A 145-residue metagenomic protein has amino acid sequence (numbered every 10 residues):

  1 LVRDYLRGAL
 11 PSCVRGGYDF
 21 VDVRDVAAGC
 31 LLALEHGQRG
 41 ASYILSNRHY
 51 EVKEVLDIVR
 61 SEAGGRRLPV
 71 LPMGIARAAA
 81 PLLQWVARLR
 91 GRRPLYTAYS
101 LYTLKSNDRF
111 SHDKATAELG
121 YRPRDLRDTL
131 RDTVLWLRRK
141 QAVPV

Functional and structural regions predicted by a protein language model:
L1-D19: NAD(P)-dependent short-chain dehydrogenase/reductase
D4, H36, T116: Short glycine- and Lys/Arg-enriched binding-loop motifs that mark or flank ligand-binding interfaces
V14-A27, H36, S42, R48-H49 (+4 more regions): Conserved loop-to-helix N-cap of the C-terminal "lid" that shapes the substrate pocket in Rossmann-like
D25, E54, K114: Ca2+-coordinating acidic residues in Ca2+-binding motifs
G29-L95, L130-V145: Mid/C-terminal beta-alpha module of Rossmann-like enzyme folds, strongest in SDR-family dehydrogenases/epimerases
D57, L83-R122: Conserved C-terminal active-site "lid" loop/helix of NAD(P)H-dependent oxidoreductases that clamps the redox cofactor
